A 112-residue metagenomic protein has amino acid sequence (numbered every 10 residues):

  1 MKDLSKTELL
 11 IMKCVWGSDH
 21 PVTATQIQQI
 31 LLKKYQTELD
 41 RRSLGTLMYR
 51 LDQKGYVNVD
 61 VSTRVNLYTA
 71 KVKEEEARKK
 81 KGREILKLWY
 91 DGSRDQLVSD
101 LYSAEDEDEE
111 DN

Functional and structural regions predicted by a protein language model:
M1-P21: Short alpha-helical segments that sit at the start of domains
P21-L31: Short acidic, hydrophobic short linear motifs in intrinsically disordered regions
L32-L44: Short, positively charged loop/turn segments that connect secondary-structure elements
G45-Y49: Short, hydrophobic-biased segments on the C-terminal half of alpha helices that form "recognition helices"
G55: Glycine-centered, phosphate/nucleic-acid-interacting loop/turn motifs that mediate DNA/RNA or nucleotide
V59: Short beta-strand "wing" residues that participate in macromolecule-binding interfaces
S62-G82: Short, cationic-aromatic polyanion-contact patches
K80-N112: Amphipathic alpha-helical dimerization/coiled-coil segments that flank or bridge DNA-binding/regulatory modules
